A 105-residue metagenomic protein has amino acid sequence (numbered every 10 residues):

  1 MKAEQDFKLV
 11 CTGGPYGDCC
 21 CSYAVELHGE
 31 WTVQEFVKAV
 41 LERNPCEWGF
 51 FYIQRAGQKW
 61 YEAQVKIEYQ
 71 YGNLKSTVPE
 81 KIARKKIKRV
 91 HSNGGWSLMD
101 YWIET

Functional and structural regions predicted by a protein language model:
M1-E4, E104-T105: Short intrinsically disordered terminal tails
A3-Y23: Eukaryote-biased recognition of intrinsically disordered, low-complexity regulatory segments
L9, K38, Y52-I53: Generic detector of N-terminal low-structure segments
G14-G17, Q54-Q58: Short, flexible beta-strand-to-coil junctions
C20-V33: Short, contiguous acidic and Ser/Thr-rich linear segments
Y23, N44-F50, A56-T105: Ubiquitin system architectures
T32-C46: Short amphipathic, charge-patterned alpha-helical segments
